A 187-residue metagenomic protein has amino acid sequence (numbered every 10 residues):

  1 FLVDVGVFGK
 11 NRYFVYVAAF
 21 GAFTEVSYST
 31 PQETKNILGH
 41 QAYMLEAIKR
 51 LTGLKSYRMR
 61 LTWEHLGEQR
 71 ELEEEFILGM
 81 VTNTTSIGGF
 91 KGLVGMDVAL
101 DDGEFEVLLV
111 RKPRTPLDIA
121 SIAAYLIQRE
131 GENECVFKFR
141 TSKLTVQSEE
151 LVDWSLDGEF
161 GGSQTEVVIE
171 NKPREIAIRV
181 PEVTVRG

Functional and structural regions predicted by a protein language model:
F1-L78: Catalytic core of DAGKc-family lipid kinases
L2-D4, N83, D157: Acidic active-site catalytic centers that drive phospho-/nucleotidyl reactions and related ester hydrolyses
G6, V26, G79, V107 (+2 more regions): A residue-level signal for conserved active-site and pocket-lining positions in enzyme catalytic cores
F8-G9, S29, V81-T82, L108-V110 (+1 more regions): Short beta-strand-to-turn element immediately C-terminal to the catalytic PLP-Schiff-base lysine in fold type I
Y16, E25-S27, G89-K91, L117-D118 (+2 more regions): Short acidic, gly/pro-rich beta-turn/loop elements at beta-sheet edges and active-site/ligand-binding grooves
V17-A19, I37, I87, D101 (+1 more regions): Short glycine/serine/threonine-biased micro-segments
A19, F23, L78-M96, F160: Glycine-rich phosphate/pyrophosphate-binding beta-alpha loops
W63-E73, D97-D102, L109-G187: ATP/nucleoside-binding phosphotransfer catalytic cores, i.e., glycine-rich phosphate-binding loops
